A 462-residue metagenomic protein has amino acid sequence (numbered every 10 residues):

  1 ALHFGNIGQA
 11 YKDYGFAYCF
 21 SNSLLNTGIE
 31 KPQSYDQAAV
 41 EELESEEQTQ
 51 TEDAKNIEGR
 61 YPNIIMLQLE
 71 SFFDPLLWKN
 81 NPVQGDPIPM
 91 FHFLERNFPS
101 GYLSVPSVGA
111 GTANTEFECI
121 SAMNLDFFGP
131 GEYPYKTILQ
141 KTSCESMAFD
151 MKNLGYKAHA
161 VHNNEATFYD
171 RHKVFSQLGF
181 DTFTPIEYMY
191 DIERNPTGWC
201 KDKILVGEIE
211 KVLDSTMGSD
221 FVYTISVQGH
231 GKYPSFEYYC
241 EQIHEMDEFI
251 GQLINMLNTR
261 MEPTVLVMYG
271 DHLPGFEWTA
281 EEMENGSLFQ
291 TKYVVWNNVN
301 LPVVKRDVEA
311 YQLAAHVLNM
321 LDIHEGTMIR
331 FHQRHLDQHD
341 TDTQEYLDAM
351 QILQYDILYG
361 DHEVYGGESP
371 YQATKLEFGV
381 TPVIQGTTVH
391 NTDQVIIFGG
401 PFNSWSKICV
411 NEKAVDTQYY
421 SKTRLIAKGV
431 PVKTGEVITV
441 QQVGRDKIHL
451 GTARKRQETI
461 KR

Functional and structural regions predicted by a protein language model:
A1-K12, G435-V437: Transmembrane and membrane-interface helices of multi-pass, inner-membrane envelope-modifying transferases
L2-N6, C19-S21, E193-R194: A feature for loop-to-transmembrane-helix boundaries and adjacent hydrophobic helices in multi-pass integral membrane
H3, Q33-D36, P185, K201: A diffuse structural propensity rather than consistent per-protein peaks
I7-F20, P106-A110: Membrane-interface micro-motifs in multi-pass membrane enzymes
D13-Y18, P32, Q37, I88 (+2 more regions): Alpha-helix initiation and N-capping motif
G15-G59: Helix-hairpin-helix/helix-loop-helix acidic hairpins
T51-G59, L69, D74-I426, P431-R462: Solvent-exposed soluble domains appended to multi-pass membrane proteins
I64-Q68: Long, solvent-exposed extracytoplasmic domains/loops
